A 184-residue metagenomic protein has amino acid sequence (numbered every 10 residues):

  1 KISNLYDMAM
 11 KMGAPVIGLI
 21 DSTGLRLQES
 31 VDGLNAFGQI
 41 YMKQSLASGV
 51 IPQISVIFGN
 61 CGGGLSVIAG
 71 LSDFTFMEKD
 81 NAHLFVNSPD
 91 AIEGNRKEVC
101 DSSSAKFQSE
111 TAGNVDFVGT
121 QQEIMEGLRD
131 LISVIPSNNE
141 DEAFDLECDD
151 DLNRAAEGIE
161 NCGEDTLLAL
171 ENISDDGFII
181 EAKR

Functional and structural regions predicted by a protein language model:
K1, K11, K43, K79 (+4 more regions): Context-gated lysine
K1-L27: A structural preference for short, pocket-lining loop segments at secondary-structure junctions
N4-Y6, K43, G64, I180-K183: Generic recognition of flexible, low-complexity loop/linker segments
A9-K11, G33-L34, N161-E164: Short low-complexity stretches enriched in small and charged residues
I20-E140: Conserved catalytic cores of soluble enzyme domains, especially glycine-rich substrate-binding beta-alpha loops
T111, Q122-R184: Intrinsically disordered, low-complexity segments enriched in small/flexible residues
